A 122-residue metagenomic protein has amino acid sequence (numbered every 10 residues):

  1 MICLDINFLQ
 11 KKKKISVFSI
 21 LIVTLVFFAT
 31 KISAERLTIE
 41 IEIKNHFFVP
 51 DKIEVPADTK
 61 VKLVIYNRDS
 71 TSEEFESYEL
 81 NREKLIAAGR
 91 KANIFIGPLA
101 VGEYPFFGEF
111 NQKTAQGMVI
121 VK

Functional and structural regions predicted by a protein language model:
L4-F18: Bacterial N-terminal signal peptides that target proteins for export
E35-E40, F47, A87-K122: Extracellular/periplasmic metallocenter environments
D51, T59-L63: Structural beta-strand segments of beta-rich domains
D51-I53, N81-L85: Beta-strand-rich interaction surfaces with strong enrichment in secreted/lumenal proteins
V61, T71-E73, A115-G117: Short beta-strand/loop motifs in extracellular/secreted proteins, especially within beta-sandwich accessory domains
I65-N67: Asparagine-centered strand-capping/turn motif at beta-strand->loop junctions
E73-E79: Change to "...patches in solvent-exposed regions of secreted, membrane-anchored, or virion-exposed structural
